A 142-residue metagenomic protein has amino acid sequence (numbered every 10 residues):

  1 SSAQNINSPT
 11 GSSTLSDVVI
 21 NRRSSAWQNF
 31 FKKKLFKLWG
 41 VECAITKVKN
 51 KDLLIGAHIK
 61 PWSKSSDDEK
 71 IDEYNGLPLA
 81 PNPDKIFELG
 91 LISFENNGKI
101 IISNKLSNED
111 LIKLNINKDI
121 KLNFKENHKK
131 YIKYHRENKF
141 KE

Functional and structural regions predicted by a protein language model:
S1-K33, A44-L54: A short mid-domain helix/strand-loop element embedded in enzyme catalytic domains that forms or borders the active-site
I20, A26-F30, L38, V48-K51 (+1 more regions): A detector for short metal-coordination/catalytic motifs
E42, I55, L79: The −1 position to Zn-ligating cysteines in a subset of zinc-ribbon hairpins
